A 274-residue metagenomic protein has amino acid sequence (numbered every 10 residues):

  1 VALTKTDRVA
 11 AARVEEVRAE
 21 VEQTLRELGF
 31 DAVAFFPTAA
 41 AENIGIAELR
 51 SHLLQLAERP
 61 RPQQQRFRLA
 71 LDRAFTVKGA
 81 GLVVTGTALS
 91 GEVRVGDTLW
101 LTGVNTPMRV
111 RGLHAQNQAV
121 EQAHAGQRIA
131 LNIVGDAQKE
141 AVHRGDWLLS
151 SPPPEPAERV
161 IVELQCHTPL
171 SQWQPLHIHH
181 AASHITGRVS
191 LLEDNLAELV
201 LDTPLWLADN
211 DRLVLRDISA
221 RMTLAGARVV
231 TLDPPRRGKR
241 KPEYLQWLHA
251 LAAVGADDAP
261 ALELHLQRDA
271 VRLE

Functional and structural regions predicted by a protein language model:
V1-D31: Conserved C-terminal guanine-recognition region of P-loop GTPase G domains, centered on the G4
T4-K5, L89, L201: A secondary-structure boundary/capping signal
R8-R13, Q23, D136-E274: C-terminal effector modules of nucleic-acid-centric enzymes and ribosome-associated factors
A11-E15, A47-R50, V83, A225-G226: Short acidic, glycine/serine/threonine-rich loops at helix termini
A19, S51, L69, P260 (+1 more regions): Short, contiguous clusters of charged residues that form electrostatic/catalytic patches at enzyme active sites, used
Q23-T168: Conserved catalytic-core segments of large NTP-driven translation/proteostasis enzymes
